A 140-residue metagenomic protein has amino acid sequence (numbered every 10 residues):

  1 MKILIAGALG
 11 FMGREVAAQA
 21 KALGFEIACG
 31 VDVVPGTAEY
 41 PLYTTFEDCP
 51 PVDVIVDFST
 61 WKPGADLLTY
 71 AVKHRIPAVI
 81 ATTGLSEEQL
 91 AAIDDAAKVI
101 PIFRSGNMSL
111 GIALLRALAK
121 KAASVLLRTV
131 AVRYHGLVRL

Functional and structural regions predicted by a protein language model:
L4, A28, V79, P101-F103: Structural detector of well-ordered beta-strand residues that form the stable sheet scaffold of enzyme domains
I5-A18: N-terminal Rossmann NAD(P)H-binding glycine-rich loop of SDR-like oxidoreductase domains
G7, L114-L140: Conserved anion/nucleotide-ligand pocket segment
K21-Y40: NAD(P)-binding Rossmann-fold cofactor-contacting core
T37-P51: Short acidic low-complexity segments
I55-V56: N-terminal Rossmann-like NAD(P) cofactor-binding module of classical short-chain dehydrogenase/reductase
S59-T60, T83: Short glycine-/small-residue-rich Rossmann-like dinucleotide-binding loops
T69, K73, T82-R104, L110-K121: Rossmann-fold NAD(P)-binding glycine/threonine-rich loop
